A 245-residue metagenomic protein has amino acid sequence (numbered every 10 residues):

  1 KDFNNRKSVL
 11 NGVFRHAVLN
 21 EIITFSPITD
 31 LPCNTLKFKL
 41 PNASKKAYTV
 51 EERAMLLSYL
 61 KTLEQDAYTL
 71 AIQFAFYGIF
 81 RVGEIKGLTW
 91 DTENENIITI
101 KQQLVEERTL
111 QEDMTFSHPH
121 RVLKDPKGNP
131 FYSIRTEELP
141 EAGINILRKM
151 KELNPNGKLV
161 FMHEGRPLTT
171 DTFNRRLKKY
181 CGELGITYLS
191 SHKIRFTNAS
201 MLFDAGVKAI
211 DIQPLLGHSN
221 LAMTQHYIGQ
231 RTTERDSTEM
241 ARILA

Functional and structural regions predicted by a protein language model:
K1-H16, N20-I22, N42, P167-T170 (+1 more regions): N-terminal core-binding DNA-recognition domain of tyrosine site-specific recombinases/integrases
D2, R6-L10, A67-Y68, R81 (+6 more regions): Hydrophobic (often cysteine-bearing) scaffold residues that line and stabilize catalytic clefts of nucleotide/cofactor
N4, S8, L19, I23-F25 (+3 more regions): Basic, Lys/Arg- and aromatic-enriched nucleic-acid-binding interface segment
V18-T29, E95, E106-L110, K149-G157: Proline-centered turn/helix-capping motifs that create local helix->coil transitions or kinks
Q73, Y77, G83-E84, K179-E183 (+3 more regions): C-terminal catalytic core of tyrosine-transesterase DNA break-rejoin enzymes
G87-K149: Conserved tyrosine-mediated DNA breakage-rejoining catalytic core shared by Y-recombinases
Q111-D113, H226-A245: DNA/chromatin major-groove-contacting recognition/catalytic segments
E138-I186: Active-site/catalytic core of tyrosine-dependent DNA strand-transfer enzymes
